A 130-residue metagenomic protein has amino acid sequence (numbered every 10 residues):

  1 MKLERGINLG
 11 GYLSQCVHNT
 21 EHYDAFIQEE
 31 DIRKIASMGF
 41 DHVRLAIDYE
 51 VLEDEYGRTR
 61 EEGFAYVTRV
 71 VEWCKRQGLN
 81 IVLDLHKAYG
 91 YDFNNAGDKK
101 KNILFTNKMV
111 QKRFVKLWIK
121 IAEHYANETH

Functional and structural regions predicted by a protein language model:
K2-H130: Active-site mouth of glycoside hydrolases
